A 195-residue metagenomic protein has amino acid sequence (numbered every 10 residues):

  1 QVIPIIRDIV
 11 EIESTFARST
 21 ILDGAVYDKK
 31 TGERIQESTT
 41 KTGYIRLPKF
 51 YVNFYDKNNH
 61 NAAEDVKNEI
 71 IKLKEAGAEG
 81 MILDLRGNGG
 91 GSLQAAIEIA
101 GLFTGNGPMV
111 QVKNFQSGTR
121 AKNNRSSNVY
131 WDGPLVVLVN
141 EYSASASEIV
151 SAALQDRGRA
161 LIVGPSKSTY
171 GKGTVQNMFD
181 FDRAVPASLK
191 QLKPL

Functional and structural regions predicted by a protein language model:
Q1-V185: Cleft-lining beta-strand/loop regions that shape enzyme active-site pockets
M81, A187-L195: Short, intrinsically disordered, charge-balanced linker/junction segments flanking boundaries in proteins
